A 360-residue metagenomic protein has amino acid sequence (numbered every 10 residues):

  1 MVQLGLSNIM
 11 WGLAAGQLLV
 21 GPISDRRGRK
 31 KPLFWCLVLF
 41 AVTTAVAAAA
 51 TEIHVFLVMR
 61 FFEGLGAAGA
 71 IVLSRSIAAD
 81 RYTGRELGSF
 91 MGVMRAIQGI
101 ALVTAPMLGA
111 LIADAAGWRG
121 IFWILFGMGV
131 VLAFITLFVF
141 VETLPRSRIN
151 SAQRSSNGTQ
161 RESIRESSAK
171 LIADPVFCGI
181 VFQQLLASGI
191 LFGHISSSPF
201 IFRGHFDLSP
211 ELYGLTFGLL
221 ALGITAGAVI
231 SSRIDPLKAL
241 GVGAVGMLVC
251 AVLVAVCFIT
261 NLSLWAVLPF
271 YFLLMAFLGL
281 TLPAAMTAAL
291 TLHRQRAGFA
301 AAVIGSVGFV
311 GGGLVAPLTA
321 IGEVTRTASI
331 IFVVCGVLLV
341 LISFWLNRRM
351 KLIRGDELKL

Functional and structural regions predicted by a protein language model:
A15-I53: Conserved MFS/SLC helix-loop-helix module at the cytosolic interface between two early adjacent transmembrane helices
G28, A49-V55, G66, C257-N261: Helix-breaking motifs and short loop linkers at transmembrane-helix boundaries and internal kinks in secondary membrane
L39, T43-V46, H54-F62, W265-F270: Paired small-residue
F61-I100: Cytoplasmic helix-loop-helix junction between adjacent transmembrane helices in 12-TM secondary transporters
G92-F138, L144-P145: Helix-loop-helix hairpin linking two adjacent transmembrane segments in secondary transporters
T143-I180: Juxtamembrane intracellular "pre-TM" segments in multi-pass secondary transporters
L240-L282: C-terminal transmembrane helical hairpin of 12-TM major facilitator-type secondary transporters
L290-V324, F332: A late C-terminal transmembrane helix in Major Facilitator Superfamily
